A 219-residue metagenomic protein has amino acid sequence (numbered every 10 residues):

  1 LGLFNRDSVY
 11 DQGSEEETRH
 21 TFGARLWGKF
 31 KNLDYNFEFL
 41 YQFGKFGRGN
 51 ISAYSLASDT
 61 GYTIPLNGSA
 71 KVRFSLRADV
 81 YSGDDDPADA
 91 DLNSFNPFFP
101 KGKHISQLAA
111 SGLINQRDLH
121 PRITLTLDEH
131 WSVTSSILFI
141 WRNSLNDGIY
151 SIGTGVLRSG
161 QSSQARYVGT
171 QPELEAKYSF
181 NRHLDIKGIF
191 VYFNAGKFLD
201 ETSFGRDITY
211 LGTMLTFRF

Functional and structural regions predicted by a protein language model:
L1-A88, N146, S162-L174, G205-D207: Signature for the C-terminal beta-barrel architecture of outer-membrane proteins
R25-K29, G61-T63, R122-T126, K177 (+1 more regions): Transmembrane beta-barrel domains of outer membrane proteins
N32-Y35, N67-V72, H130-V133, Y178 (+1 more regions): Repeated loop/turn-to-beta-strand initiation elements of outer-membrane beta-barrel proteins
E38, G49-S162: Extracellular/periplasmic loop regions
L76, P121-I123, S135, P172-A176 (+3 more regions): Hydrophobic, well-ordered secondary-structure elements that form the walls of internal hydrophobic environments
W131, L174, R206-F219: Outer-membrane beta-barrel "beta-signal"
Q161, A165, K177-F180, T213-R218: N-terminal/domain-start segments enriched in small and hydrophobic, helix-friendly residues, covering either
S179-R206: C-terminal beta-signal and adjacent terminal beta-strands/loops of Gram-negative outer-membrane beta-barrel proteins
